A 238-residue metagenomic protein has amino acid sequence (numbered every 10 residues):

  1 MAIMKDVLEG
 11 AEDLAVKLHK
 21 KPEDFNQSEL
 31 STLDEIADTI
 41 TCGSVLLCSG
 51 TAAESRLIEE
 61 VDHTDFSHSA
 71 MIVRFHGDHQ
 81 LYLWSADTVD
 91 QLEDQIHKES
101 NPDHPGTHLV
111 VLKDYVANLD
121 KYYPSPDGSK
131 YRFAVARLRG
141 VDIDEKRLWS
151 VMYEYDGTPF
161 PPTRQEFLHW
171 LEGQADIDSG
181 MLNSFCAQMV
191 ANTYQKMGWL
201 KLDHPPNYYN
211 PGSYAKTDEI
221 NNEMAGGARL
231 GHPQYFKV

Functional and structural regions predicted by a protein language model:
M1-V238: Cysteine-nucleophile amide-bond enzymes
